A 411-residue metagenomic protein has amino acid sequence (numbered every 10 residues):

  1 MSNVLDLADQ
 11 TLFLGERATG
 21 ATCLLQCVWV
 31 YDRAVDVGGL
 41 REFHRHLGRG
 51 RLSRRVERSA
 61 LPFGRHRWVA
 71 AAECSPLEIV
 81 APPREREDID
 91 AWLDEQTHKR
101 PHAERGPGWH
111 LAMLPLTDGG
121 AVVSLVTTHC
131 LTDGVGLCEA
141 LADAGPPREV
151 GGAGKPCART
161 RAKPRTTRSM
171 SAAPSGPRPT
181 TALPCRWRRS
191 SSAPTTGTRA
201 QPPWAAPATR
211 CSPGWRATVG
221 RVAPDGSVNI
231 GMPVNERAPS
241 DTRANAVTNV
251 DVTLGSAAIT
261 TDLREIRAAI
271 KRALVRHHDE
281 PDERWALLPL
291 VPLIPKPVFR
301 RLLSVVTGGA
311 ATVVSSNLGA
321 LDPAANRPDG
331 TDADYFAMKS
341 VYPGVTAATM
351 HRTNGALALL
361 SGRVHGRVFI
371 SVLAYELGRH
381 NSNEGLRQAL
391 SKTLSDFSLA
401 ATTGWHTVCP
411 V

Functional and structural regions predicted by a protein language model:
M1-T19: N-terminal alpha-helical "arm" segments
S2-V4, Q26-T353, L377-E384, S395-A400 (+1 more regions): Soluble acyl-CoA-dependent acyltransferase catalytic core bearing the H(X)4D motif
F13-A18, R186-R188, L357-L360: Short beta-strand/turn micro-motifs at beta-sheet edges
A21-C23: Surface-exposed beta-strand-to-loop junctions that form interaction patches on eukaryotic regulatory domains
L111-M113, A358-S361: Short amphipathic beta-strand and strand-loop transition segments with alternating hydrophobic
R367: Short acidic-rich active-site patches of cyclic nucleotide enzymes
